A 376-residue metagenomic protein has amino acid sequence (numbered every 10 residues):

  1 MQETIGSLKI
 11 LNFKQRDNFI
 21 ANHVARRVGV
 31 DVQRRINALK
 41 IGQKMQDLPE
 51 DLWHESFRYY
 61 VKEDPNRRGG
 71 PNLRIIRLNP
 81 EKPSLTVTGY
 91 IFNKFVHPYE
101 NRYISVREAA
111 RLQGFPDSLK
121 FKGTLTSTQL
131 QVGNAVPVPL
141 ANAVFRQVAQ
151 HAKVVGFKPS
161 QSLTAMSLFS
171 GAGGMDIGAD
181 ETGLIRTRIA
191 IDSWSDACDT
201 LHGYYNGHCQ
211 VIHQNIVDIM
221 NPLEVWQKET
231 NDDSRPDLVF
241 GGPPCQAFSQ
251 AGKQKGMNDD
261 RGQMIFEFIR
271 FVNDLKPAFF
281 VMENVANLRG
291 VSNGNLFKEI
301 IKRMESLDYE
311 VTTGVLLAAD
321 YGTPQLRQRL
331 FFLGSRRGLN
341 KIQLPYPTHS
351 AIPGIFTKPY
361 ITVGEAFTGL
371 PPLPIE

Functional and structural regions predicted by a protein language model:
M1-E63, V225-P236, Q250-E376: Class I S-adenosyl-L-methionine
M1-T164, L168: C-terminal target-recognition/interaction regions appended to catalytic cores
I76, L130, N134-P137, L168 (+5 more regions): Aromatic-acidic/polar surface patches that form glycan- and anion
F92, D117-S118, P244-Q246, R337: Short connector loops/turns at beta-strand edges and beta->alpha or beta->beta junctions
P116, A135-P137, P243-P244, P277 (+1 more regions): Proline-centered helix-kink/hinge sites
N142-R146, Q150, I177, S195 (+4 more regions): A broad, structural surface signal
K158-K276, A286-G290, G294-K298: Core alpha/beta nucleotide-donor-binding catalytic domains of modification enzymes
